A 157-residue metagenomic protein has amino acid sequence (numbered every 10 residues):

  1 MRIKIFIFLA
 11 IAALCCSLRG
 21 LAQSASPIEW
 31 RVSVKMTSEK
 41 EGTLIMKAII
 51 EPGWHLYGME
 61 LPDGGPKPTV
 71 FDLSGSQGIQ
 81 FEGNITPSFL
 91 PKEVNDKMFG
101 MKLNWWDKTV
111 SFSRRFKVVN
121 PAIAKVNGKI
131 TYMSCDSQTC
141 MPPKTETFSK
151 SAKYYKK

Functional and structural regions predicted by a protein language model:
M1-R2: N-terminal secretory signal peptides that target proteins for export/translocation
I5-L14: Sec-dependent N-terminal signal peptides
S17-R19: N-terminal signal peptide c-region/cleavage motif recognized by signal peptidases
L21-K157: Extracellular/lumen-exposed scaffold segments
